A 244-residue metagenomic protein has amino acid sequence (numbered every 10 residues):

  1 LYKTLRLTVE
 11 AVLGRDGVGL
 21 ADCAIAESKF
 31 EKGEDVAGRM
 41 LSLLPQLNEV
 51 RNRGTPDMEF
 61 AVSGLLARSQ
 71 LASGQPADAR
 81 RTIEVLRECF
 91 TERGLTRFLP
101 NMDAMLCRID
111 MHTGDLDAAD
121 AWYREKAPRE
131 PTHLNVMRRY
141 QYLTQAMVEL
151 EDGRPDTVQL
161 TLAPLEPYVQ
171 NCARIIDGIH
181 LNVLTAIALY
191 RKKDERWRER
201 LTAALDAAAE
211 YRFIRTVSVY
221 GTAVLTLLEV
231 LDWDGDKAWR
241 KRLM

Functional and structural regions predicted by a protein language model:
L1, V9-I25, V50-L66, G74-A77 (+4 more regions): Alpha-solenoid helical repeat architecture
L1-R6, F30-P45, A72-V85, M111-E125 (+2 more regions): Helix-turn-helix repeat elements of alpha-solenoid scaffolds
V9, S28, L43-L47, R51 (+4 more regions): Alpha-helix C-terminal capping segments
L13, S28, K32-D35, G54 (+8 more regions): Short helix-adjacent coil turns
S28-F30, S69, I109, V148 (+1 more regions): Residue-level signature for tetratricopeptide repeat
L134, R138-Y140, L160, P164-M244: C-terminal non-catalytic interaction modules
Y142-G153, A188: A short, hydrophobic secondary-structure junction motif
